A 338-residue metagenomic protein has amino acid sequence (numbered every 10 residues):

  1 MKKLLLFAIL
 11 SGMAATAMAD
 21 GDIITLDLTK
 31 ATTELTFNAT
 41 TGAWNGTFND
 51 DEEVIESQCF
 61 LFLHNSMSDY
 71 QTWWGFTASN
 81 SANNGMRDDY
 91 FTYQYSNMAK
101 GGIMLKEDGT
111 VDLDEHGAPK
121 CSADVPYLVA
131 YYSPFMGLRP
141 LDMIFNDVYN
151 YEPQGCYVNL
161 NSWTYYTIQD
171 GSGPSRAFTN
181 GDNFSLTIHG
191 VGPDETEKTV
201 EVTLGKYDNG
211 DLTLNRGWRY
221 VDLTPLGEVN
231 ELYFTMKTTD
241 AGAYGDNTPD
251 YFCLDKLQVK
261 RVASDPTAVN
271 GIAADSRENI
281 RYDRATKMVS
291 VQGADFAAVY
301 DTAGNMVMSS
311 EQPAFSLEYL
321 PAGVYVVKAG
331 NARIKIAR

Functional and structural regions predicted by a protein language model:
M1-L4, R338: Positively charged n-region of N-terminal signal peptides that target proteins for export
L4-M13: Sec-dependent N-terminal signal peptides
M13-D20: Sec/Tat signal peptide C-region and signal peptidase I cleavage site
D20-I144, V148: N-terminal targeting leaders for non-cytosolic proteins
L26-K30, L186-D265: Terminal, low-complexity interaction segments
V148-G155, E228-V229: Extended extracellular/luminal ectodomain segments enriched in beta-structured repeat modules
T167-L186: Short coil-to-beta strand junction motifs in C2/discoidin
N270-R338: C-terminal outer-membrane/trafficking sorting elements
